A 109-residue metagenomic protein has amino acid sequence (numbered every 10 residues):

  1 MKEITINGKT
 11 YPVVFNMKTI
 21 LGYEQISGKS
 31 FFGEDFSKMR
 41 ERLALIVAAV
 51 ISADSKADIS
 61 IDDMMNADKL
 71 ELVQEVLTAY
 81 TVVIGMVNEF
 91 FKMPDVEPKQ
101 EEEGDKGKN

Functional and structural regions predicted by a protein language model:
K2-T5, T10, L21, G28-K38 (+1 more regions): Charged interaction scaffolds used for protein-protein
N16: Residue-level signal for threonine
L43-A44: Extended, low-complexity alpha-biased scaffolding regions
V50-I51: Beta-strand/beta-sandwich contexts
